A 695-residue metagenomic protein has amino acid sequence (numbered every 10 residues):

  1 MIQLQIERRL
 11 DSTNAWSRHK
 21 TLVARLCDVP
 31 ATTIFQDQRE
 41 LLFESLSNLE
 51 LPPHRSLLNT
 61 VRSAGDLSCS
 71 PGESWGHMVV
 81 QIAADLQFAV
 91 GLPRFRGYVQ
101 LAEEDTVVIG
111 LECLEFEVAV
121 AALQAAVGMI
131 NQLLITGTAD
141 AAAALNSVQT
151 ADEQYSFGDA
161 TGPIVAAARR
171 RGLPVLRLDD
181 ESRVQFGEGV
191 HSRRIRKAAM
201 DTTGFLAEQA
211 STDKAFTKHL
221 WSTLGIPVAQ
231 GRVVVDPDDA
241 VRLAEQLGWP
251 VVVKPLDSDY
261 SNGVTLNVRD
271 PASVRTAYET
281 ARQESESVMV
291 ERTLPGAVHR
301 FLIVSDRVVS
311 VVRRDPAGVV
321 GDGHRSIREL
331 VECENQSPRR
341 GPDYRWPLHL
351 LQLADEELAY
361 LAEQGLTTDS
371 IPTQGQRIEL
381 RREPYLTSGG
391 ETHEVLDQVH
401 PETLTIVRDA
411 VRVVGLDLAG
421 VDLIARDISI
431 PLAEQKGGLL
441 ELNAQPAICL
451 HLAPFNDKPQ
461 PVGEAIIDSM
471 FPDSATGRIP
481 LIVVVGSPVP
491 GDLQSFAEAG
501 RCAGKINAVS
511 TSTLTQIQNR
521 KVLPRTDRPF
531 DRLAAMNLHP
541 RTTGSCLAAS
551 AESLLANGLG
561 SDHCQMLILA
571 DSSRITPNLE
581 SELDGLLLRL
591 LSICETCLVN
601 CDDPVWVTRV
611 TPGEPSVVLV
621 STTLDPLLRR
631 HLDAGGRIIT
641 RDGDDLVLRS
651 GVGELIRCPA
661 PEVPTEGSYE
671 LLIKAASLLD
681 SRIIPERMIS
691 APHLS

Functional and structural regions predicted by a protein language model:
M1-R169, R307, D315-D322, S326 (+2 more regions): ATP-dependent carboxylate activation and anion-phosphoryl transfer catalytic cores that bind Mg-ATP to form
L111-Q246, D259: Conserved N-proximal alpha/beta basic substrate-recognition cap immediately N-terminal to, or forming the N-lobe
E188, I303-V308, D427, R641-G643 (+1 more regions): Short acidic-glycine loop/turn motifs at beta-strand connectors
R193-A354, H400-L404, G463: Active-site nucleotide/adenylate-binding loops and adjacent lid/helix of ATP-dependent enzymes
L330-E391, K674-S677: Extended, charge-rich helix/loop segments that form flexible, surface "patches" used to engage negatively charged
S474-N519: Walker A (P-loop) phosphate-binding motif
V485, C502, L547, A556-S695: Acidic, Mg2+-coordinating active-site environments of NTP-dependent enzymes
R520-N557: Conserved nucleotide-sensing/catalytic segment adjacent to the nucleotide-binding pocket in NTP-handling enzymes
